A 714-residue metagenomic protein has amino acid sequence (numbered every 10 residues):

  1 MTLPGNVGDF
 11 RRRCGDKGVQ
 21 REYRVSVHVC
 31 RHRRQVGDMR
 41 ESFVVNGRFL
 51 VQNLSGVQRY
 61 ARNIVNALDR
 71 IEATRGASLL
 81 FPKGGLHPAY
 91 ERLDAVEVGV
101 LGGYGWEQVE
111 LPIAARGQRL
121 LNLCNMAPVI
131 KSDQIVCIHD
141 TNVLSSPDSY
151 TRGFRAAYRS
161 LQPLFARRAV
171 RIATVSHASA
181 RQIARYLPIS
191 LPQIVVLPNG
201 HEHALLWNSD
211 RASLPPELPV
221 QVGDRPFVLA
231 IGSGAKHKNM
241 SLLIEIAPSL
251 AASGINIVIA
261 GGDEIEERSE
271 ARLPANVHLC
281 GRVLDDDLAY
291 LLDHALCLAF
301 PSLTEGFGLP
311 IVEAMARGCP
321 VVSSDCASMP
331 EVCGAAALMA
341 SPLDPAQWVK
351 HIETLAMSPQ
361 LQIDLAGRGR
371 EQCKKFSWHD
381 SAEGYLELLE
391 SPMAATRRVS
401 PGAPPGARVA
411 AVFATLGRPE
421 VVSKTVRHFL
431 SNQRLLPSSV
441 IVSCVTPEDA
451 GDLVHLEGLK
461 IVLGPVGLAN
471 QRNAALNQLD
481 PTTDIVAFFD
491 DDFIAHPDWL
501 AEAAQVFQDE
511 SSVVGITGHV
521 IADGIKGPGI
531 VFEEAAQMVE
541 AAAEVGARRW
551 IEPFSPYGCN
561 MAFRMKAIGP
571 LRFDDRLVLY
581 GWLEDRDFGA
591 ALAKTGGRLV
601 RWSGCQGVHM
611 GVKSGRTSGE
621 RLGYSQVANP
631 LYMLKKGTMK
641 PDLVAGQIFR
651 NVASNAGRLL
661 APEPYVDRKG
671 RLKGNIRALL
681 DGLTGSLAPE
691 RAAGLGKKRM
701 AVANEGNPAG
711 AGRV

Functional and structural regions predicted by a protein language model:
V19-S400: Carbohydrate transferase catalytic cores enriched for Leloir-type hexosyltransferases
A61, R621-N629, M639-V714: Non-catalytic, C-terminal membrane-associated alpha-helical segments of glycosyltransferases
I71, R427-P437: Short, acidic, metal-binding catalytic loop of nucleotide-sugar glycosyltransferases
P198, R598-G619, N629-M633: Active-site donor/metal-binding and catalytic loop motifs of nucleotide-sugar-dependent glycosylation enzymes
M393-S431: N-proximal low-complexity "stem/linker" segments adjacent to membrane-targeting elements
D498-V531: Conserved donor NDP-sugar-binding/catalytic core segment of glycosyltransferases
E534-F554: Short, flexible, basic/aromatic active-site loop/helix in glycosyltransferases
S555-L571, V578-C605: A short, conserved alpha-helix in the catalytic core of glycosyltransferases
